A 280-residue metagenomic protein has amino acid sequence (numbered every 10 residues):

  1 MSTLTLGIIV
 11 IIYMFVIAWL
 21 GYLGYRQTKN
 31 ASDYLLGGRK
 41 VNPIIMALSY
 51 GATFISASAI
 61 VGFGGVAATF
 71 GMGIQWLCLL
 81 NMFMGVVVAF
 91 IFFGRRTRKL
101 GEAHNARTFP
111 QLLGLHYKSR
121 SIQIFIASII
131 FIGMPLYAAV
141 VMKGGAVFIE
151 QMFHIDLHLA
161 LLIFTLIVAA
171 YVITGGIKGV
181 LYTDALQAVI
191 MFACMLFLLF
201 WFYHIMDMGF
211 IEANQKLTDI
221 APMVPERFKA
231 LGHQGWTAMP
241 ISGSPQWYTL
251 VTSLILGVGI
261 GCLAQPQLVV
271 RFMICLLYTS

Functional and structural regions predicted by a protein language model:
M1-V61, G175, S280: Membrane-interface "cap" regions at the ends of multi-pass membrane proteins
S2, R39-V41, G62-L79, G114 (+1 more regions): Loop-to-helix junctions at membrane interfaces in multi-pass transport proteins
S2-G24, G37, V41, V66-P110 (+1 more regions): Extracellular loop-to-transmembrane helix junctions
V10-Y22, F54-V61, F83-R95, I167-I173 (+1 more regions): Central hydrophobic cores of alpha-helical transmembrane segments in multi-pass inner-membrane proteins across all
L20, G24-Q27, G94, M134 (+6 more regions): Hydrophobic alpha-helical segments and their helix-loop junctions in multi-pass secondary transporters
Y25, D33-G38, G65-V66, G94-E102 (+5 more regions): Helix-loop junctions at the membrane interface of multi-pass solute transporters
L36, L181-I190: Alpha-helical transmembrane segments and their helix-start/interface "positive-inside/aromatic belt" motifs in integral
L77-I173, G257-G261: Helix-loop-helix module between adjacent transmembrane segments
